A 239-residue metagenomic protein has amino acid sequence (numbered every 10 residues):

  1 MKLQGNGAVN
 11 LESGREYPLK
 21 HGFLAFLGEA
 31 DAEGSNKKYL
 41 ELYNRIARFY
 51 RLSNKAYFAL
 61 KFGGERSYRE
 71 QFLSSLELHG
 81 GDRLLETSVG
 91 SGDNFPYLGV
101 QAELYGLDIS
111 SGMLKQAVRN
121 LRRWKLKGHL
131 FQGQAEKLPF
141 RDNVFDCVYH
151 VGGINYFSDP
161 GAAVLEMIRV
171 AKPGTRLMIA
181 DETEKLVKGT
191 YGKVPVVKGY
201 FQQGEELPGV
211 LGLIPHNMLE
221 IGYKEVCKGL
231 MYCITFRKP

Functional and structural regions predicted by a protein language model:
M1-F23: Cys/His-rich short segments
H21, L27-H79, D93-N94, M113-Q116 (+2 more regions): Conserved class I S-adenosyl-L-methionine
R83, T175-R176: Short glycine-centered segments of the SAM/dcSAM-binding site in methyltransferase folds
R83-K137: Class I SAM-dependent methyltransferase SAM/SAH-binding core
E136-C147: A short acidic, Gly/Pro-enriched loop at the edge of an enzyme's catalytic core that lines a small-molecule cofactor
C147-D159: A short SAM/SAH-binding and catalytic strip from SAM-dependent methyltransferases
G161-P173: A short glycine-rich, Lys/Arg-flanked "PGG" loop and its adjoining helix->strand segment in the class I
R176-T235: C-terminal alpha-helical "lid/dimerization" subdomain adjacent to the S-adenosyl-L-methionine
